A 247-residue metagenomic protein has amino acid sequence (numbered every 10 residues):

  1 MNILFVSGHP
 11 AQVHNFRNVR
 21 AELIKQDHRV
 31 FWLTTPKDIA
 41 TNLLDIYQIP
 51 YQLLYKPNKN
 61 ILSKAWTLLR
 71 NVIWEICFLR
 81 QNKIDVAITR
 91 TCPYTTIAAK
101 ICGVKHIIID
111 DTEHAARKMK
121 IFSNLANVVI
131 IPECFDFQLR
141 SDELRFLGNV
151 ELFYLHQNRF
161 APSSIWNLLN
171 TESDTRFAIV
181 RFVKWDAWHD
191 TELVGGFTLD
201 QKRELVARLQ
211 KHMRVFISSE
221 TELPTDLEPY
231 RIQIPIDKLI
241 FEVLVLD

Functional and structural regions predicted by a protein language model:
P10-I24: Short amphipathic alpha-helix
I24-T67: Conserved nucleotide-sugar phosphate-binding/catalytic loop shared by glycosyltransferases and other
Y47-Y51, P57-N58, V206-I234: Catalytic donor nucleotide-activated moiety binding site of glycosyltransferases and closely related
I61-K83: An amphipathic, basic-hydrophobic alpha-helix
N71-L79, T221-D247: Donor nucleotide-activated moiety binding/catalytic core segment of transferases that use nucleotide-activated donors
A87-A98, I108, I236-D247: A donor-sugar binding/catalytic signature common to diverse glycosyltransferases and related nucleotide-sugar
I107-I109, M119-I131: A conserved, positively charged/aromatic
I130-F197: A nucleotide-sugar donor-handling region in carbohydrate enzymes
